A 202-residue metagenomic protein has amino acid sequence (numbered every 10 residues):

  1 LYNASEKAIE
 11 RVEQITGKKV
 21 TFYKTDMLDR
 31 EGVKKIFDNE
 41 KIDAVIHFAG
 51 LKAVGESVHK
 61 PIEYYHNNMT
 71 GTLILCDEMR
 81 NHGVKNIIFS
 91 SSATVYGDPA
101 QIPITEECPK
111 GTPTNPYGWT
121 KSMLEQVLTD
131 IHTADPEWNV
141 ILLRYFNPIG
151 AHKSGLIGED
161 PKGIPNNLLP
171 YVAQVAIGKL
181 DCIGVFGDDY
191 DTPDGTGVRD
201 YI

Functional and structural regions predicted by a protein language model:
L1-A151: N-terminal Rossmann-like NAD(P)+-binding domain of SDR-like oxidoreductases, especially those catalyzing
T129-I202: NAD(P)-dependent short-chain dehydrogenase/reductase
